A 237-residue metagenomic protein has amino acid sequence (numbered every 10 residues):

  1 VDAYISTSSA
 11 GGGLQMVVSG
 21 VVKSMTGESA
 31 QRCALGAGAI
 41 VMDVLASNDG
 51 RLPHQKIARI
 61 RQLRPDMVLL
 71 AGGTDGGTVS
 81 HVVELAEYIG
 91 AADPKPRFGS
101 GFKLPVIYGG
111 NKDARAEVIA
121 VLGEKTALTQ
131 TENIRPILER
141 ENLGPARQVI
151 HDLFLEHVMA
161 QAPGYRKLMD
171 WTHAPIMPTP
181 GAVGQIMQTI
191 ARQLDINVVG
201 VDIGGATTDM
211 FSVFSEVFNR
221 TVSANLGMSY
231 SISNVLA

Functional and structural regions predicted by a protein language model:
V1-N197: Nucleotide/phosphate-binding catalytic cleft detector across ATP-hydrolyzing and phosphate-transferring enzymes
Q188-A237: Glycine-rich phosphate-binding loop of actin/hexokinase-like ATP-binding domains
